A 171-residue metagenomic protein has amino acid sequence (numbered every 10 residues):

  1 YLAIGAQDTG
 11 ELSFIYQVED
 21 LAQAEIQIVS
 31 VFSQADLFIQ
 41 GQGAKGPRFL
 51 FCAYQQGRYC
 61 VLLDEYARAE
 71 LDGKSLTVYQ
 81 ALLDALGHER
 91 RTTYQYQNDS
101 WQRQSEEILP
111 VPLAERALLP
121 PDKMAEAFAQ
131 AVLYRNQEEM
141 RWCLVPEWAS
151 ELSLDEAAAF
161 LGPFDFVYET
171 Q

Functional and structural regions predicted by a protein language model:
Y1, C52, A131, C143: Conserved helix-to-beta-strand junction in the class I
Y1-L21: Terminal domain-start segments
L2, L76-V78, Q171: Generic recognition of long tandem-repeat/solenoid scaffolds
I4, F14-Y16, I26-I28, E106 (+4 more regions): Hydrophobic transmembrane signal anchors and adjacent membrane-proximal interface regions, especially in viral
G5-L12, G46-L50, Q137-Q171: Short solvent-exposed beta->alpha transition segments
E19-S30, Q34-F128: Short aromatic loop motif centered on NTY/YTY
D99, L133, V145: Residue-level marker of positions within ordered structural domains that often coincide with functionally constrained
E126-W142: Short acidic-aromatic low-complexity motifs
